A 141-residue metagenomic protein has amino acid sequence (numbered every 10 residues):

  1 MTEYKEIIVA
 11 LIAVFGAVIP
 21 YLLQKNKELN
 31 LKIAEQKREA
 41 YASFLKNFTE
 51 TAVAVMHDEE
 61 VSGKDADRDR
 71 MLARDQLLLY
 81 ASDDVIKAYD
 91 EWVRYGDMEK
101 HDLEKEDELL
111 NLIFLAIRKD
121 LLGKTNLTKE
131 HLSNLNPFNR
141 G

Functional and structural regions predicted by a protein language model:
M1-E3: Membrane-interfacial hairpin junctions
K5-I8, V18-G141: Conserved non-transmembrane functional hotspots
I12-F15: Single-pass membrane-anchoring alpha-helices
